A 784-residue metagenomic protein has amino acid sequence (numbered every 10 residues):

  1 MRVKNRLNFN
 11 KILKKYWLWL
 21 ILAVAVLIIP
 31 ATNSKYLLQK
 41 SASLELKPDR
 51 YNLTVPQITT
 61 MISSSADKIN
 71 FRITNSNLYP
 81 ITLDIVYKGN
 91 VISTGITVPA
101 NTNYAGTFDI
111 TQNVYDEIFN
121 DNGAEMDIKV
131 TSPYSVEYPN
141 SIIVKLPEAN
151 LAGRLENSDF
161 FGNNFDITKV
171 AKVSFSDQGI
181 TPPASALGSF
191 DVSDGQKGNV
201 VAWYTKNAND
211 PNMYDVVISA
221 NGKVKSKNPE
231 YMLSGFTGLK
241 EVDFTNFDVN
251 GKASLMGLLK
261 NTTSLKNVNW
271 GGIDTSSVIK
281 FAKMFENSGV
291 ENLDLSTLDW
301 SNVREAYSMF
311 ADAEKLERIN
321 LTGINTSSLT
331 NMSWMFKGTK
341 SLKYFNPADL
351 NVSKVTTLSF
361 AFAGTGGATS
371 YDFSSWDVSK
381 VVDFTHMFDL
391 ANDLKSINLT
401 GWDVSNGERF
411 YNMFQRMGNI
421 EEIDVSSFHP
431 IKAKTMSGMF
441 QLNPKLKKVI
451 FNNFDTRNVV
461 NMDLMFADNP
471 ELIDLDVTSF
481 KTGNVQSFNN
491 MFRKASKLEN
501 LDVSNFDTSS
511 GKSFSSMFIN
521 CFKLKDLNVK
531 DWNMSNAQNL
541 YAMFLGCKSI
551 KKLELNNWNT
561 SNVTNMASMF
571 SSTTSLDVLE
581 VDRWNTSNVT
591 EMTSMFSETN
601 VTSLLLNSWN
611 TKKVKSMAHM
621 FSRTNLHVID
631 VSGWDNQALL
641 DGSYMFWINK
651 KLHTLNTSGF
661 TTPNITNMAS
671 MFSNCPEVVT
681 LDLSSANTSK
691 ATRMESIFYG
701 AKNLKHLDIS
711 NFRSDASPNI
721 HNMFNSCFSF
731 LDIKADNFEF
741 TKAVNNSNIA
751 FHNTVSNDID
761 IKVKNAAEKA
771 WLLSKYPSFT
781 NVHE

Functional and structural regions predicted by a protein language model:
M1-I12: N-terminal Lys/Arg-rich, disordered targeting/topogenic segments
K11-A66, P133-V144: Short, polar/proline-rich extracytoplasmic segments that appear immediately after membrane translocation
I62-F71, Y104-G106, E117-M126: Short, solvent-exposed loop/turn segments enriched in Ser/Thr/Gly
I73-N77: Asparagine-centered strand-capping/turn motif at beta-strand->loop junctions
Y79-Y87: Short, hydrophobic/aromatic beta-strand segments
N101-T111: Aromatic sugar-binding surface patches on proteins that engage polysaccharides or sugar-phosphate polymers
D116-I142: Terminal connector regions
I143-E784: Negatively charged
